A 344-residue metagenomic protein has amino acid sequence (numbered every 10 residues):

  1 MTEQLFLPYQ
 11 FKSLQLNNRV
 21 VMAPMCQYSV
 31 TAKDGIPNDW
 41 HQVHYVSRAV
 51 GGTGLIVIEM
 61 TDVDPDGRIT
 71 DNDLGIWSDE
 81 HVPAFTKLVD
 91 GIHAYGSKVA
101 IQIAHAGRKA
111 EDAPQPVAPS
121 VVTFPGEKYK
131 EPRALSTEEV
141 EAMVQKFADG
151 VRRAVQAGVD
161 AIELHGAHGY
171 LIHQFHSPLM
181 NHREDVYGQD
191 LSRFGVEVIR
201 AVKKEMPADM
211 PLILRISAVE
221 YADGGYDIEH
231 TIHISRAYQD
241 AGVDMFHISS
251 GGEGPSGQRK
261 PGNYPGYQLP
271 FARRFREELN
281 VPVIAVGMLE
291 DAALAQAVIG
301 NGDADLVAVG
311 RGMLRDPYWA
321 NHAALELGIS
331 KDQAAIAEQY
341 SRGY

Functional and structural regions predicted by a protein language model:
M1-Y344: Flavin-dependent oxidoreductase catalytic cores
